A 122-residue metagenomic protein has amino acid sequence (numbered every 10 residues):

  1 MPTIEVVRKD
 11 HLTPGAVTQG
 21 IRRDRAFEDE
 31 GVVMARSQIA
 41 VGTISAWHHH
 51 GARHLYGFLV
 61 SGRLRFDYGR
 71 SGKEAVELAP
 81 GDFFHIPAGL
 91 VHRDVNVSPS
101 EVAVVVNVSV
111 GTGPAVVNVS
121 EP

Functional and structural regions predicted by a protein language model:
M1-A35, A46, V116-P122: A short, N-terminal "cap"/entry segment at the start of jelly-roll beta-barrel domains of the cupin/DSBH fold
A35-G51, A88: Conserved short histidine dyad/triad with adjacent acidic residue
I39, G51-F66, V108: Short, conserved beta-strand element in jelly-roll/cupin
I44-A46, R65, F84, A88-D94: Histidine-centered metal-chelating micro-motifs
Y56, H85, S100-V117: A short hydrophobic beta-strand segment most commonly corresponding to one strand of the jelly-roll/cupin
F66-D67, L78: Helix-adjacent hinge/juxtasegments
G72-P87: Short acidic-glycine-tyrosine-enriched beta hairpin
